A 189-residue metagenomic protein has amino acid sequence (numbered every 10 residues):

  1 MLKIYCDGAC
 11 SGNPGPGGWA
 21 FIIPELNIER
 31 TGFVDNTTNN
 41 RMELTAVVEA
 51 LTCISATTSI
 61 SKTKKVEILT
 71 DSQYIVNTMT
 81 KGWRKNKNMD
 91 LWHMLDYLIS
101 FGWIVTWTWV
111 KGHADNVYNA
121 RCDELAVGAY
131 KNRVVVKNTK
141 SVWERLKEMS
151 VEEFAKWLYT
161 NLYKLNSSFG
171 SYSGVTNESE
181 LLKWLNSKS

Functional and structural regions predicted by a protein language model:
M1-R41, T45, T52-S59: RNase H-like nuclease fold core
I4-N13, V48-N138: RNase H catalytic domain
W19, W107-W109, W143, W184: Signature tryptophan residues that serve as conserved aromatic anchors
V34, T38-N39, W83-R84, A114 (+1 more regions): Pocket-edge positions in alpha/beta enzyme catalytic cores
T139-E153: Short acidic, low-complexity intrinsically disordered linear motifs used for protein-protein interactions
E153-S189: Short interaction-hotspot residues at assembly and binding interfaces
